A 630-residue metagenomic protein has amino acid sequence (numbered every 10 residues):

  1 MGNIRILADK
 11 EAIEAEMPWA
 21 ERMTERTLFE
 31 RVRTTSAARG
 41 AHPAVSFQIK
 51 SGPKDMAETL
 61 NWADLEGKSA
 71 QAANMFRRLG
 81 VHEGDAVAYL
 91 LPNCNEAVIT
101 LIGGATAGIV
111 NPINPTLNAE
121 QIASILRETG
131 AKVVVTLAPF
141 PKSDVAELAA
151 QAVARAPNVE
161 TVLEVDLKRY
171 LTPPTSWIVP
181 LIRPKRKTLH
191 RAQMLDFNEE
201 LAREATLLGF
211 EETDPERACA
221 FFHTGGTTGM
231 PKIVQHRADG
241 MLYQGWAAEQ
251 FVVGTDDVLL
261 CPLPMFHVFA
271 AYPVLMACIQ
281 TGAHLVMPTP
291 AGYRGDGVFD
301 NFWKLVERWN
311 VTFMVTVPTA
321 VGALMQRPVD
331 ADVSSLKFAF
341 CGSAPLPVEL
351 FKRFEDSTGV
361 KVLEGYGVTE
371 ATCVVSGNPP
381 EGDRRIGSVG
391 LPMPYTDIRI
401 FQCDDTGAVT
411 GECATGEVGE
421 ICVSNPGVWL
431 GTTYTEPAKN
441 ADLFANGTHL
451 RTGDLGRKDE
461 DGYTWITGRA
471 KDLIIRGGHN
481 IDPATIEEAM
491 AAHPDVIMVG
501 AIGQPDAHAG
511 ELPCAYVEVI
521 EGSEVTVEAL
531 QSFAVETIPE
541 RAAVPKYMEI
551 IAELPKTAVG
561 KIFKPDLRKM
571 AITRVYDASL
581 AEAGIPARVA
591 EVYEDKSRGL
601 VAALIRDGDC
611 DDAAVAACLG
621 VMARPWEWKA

Functional and structural regions predicted by a protein language model:
T24, V45-C94, V98-L101, N118-A123 (+4 more regions): Conserved AMP-binding/adenylate-forming core of the ANL superfamily
A41-P43, E164, R169-Y170, T175-W177 (+3 more regions): Conserved pre-ATP/AMP-binding loop-to-beta segment of ANL
T59-A63, F210-E212, C219-Y243, P379: Conserved AMP-binding A3 loop
E66-Q71, E200-A205, V234-T255, M276 (+1 more regions): Conserved structural elements of the adenylate-forming
A105, L242-C261, F266-T312, R327: Conserved AMP-binding/adenylation subdomain of ANL enzymes
I109-E199, P625-E627: Structural core segment of the AMP-binding/adenylate-forming
L117-I125, V134-P139, E307, M314 (+8 more regions): AMP-binding/adenylate-forming catalytic core of the ANL superfamily
P288, F338-A339, L346-G365, T369-T464 (+3 more regions): Conserved AMP-binding/adenylate-forming
